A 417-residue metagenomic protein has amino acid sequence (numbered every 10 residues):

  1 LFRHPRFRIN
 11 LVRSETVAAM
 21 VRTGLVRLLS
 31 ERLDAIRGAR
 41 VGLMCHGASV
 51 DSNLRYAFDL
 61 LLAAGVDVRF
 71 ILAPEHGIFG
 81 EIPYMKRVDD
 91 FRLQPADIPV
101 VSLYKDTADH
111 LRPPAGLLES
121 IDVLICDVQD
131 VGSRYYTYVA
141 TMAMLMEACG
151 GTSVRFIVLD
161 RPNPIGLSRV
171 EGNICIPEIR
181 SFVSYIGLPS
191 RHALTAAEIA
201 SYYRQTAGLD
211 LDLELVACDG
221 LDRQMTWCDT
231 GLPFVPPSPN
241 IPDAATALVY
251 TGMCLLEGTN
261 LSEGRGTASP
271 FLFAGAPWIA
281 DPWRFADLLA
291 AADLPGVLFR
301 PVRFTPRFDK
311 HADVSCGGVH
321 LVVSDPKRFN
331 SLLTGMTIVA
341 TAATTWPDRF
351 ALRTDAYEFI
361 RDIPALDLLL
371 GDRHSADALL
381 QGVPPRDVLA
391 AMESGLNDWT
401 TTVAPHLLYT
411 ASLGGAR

Functional and structural regions predicted by a protein language model:
V21-V66: N-terminal phosphate-binding or glycine-rich loops at protein starts, especially the Walker A/P-loop of NTPases
R69-E75, L159: Short internal beta-strands
G80-Y84, I157-I179: Glycine-rich, charge-decorated loop segments at or immediately adjacent to ligand/cofactor-binding or catalytic sites
Y84-I121, S133: Glycine-rich oxoanion-binding loops at beta->alpha junctions
D130-M142: Glycine/threonine-rich flexible loop motifs
I179-T251: Conserved anion/nucleotide-ligand pocket segment
L221-D309: Glycine-rich, aromatic-lined ligand/substrate-binding cores of catalytic and carbohydrate-binding domains
A276-L389: Conserved functional hotspot residues or short segments at active or partner-binding sites across diverse domains
